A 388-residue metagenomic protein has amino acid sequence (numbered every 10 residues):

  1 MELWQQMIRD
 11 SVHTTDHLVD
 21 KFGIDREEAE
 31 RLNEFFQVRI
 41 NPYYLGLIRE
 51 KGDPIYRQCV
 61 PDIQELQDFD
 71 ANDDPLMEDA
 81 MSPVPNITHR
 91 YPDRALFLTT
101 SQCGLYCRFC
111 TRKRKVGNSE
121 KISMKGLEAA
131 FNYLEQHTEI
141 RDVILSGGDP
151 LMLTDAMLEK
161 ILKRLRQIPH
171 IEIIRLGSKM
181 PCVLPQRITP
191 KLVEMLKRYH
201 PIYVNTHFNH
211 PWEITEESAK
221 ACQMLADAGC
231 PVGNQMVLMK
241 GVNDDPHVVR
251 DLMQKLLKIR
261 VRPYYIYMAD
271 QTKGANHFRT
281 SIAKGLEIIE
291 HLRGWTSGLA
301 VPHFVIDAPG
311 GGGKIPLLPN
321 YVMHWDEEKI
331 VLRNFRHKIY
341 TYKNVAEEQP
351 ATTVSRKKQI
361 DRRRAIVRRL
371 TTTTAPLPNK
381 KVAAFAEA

Functional and structural regions predicted by a protein language model:
M1-R90, T371, L377, V382-F385: Flexible, acidic/Gly-rich N-terminal and inter-domain linker regions that tether and position cofactor-handling modules
R31, I289-T374: C-terminal accessory regions of radical SAM enzymes
Q37-I40, P83-T111: N-terminal pre-triad scaffold of radical SAM enzymes
Y44, C107, Y264: Conserved, mostly hydrophobic/aromatic
F109, T138, A219-D244, F335-A388: Mobile, glycine- and charge-enriched loop segments and immediately flanking short secondary-structure elements within
C110-I122: Iron-sulfur (Fe-S) cluster-binding segments and ferredoxin-like electron-carrier domains, especially [2Fe-2S]
K121-A129: Short cysteine/histidine-rich metal-coordination sites, predominantly Zn2+-binding motifs
E128-D142, L151-G298: Conserved AdoMet/S-adenosylmethionine-binding subsite of the radical SAM
